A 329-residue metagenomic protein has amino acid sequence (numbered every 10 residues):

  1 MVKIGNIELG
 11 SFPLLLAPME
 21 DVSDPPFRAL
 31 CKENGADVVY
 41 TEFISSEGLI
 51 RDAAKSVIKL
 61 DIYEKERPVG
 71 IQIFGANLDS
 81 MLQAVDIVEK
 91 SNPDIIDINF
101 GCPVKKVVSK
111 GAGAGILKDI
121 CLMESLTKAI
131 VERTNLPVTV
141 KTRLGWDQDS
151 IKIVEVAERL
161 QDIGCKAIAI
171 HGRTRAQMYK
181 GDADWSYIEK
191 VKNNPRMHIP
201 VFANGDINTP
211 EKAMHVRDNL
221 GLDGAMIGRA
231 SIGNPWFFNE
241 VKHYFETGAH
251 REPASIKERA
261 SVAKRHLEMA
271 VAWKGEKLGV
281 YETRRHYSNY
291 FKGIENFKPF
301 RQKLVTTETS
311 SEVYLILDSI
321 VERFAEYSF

Functional and structural regions predicted by a protein language model:
M1-G5, G10, E20, P25-P26 (+7 more regions): Alpha/beta catalytic cores of nucleotide-metabolism and tRNA/nucleoside-modifying enzymes
M1-G5, G10, M19-D94: Glycine-rich, positively charged N-terminal anion/phosphate-binding segment
K3-G5, V39-Y40, S45-S46, S56-I58 (+5 more regions): Glycine-rich, flexible loop/turn motifs
L14-A17, V39-T41, V69-I73, I96 (+4 more regions): Hydrophobic faces of well-ordered beta-strands that scaffold small-molecule active sites in alpha/beta enzyme cores
M19-D21, I44-S46, F74-A76, G101-P103 (+4 more regions): Active-site beta-loop-alpha junctions enriched in small/polar residues
L82-A112, C121-I199: Alpha/beta enzyme core
L117: Aromatic- and acidic-residue-enriched carbohydrate-binding clefts of CAZyme catalytic domains
